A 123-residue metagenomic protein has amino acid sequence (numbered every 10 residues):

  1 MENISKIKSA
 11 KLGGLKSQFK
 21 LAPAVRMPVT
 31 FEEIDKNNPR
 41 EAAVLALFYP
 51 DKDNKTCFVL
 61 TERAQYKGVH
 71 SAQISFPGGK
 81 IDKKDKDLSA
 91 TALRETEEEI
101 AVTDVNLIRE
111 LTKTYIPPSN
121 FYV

Functional and structural regions predicted by a protein language model:
M1-S75, K80-V123: N-terminal leader/linker segments that precede catalytic domains of diphosphate-processing enzymes
